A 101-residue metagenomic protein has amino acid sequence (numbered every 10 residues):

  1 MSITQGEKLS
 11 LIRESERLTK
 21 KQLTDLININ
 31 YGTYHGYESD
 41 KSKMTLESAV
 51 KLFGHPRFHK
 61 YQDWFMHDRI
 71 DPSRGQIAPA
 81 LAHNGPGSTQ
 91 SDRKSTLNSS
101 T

Functional and structural regions predicted by a protein language model:
M1-E16, Q22, T96, S100: A short, Lys/Arg-rich alpha-helix, primarily the initiator
L9, K20, Y31, A49: Helix-turn-helix DNA-binding elements, focusing on the entry/boundary residues of the two helices that contact DNA
I27-M44, S48: Recognition helix of helix-turn-helix/homeodomain-like DNA-binding domains that insert into the DNA major groove
N30, K41, P56, R69-P72: The DNA-recognition helices of helix-turn-helix-type DNA-binding domains
G36, G54, M66-H67: Phosphate-coordinating loops and pocket residues in cytosolic domains that bind phosphorylated ligands
E47-D63: DNA major-groove recognition helix of helix-turn-helix/homeodomain DNA-binding modules
D63-T101: Short, charged recognition helix plus adjacent turn of helix-turn-helix-like nucleic-acid-binding domains
